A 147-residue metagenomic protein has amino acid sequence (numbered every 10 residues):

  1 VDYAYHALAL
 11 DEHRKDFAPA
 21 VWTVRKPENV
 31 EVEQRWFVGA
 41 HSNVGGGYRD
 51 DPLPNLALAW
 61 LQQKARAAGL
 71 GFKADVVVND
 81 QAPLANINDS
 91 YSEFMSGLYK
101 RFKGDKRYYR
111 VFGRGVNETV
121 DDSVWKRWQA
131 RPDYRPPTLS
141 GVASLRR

Functional and structural regions predicted by a protein language model:
V1-R147: Active-site- or binding-pocket-proximal scaffold segments within functional domains
